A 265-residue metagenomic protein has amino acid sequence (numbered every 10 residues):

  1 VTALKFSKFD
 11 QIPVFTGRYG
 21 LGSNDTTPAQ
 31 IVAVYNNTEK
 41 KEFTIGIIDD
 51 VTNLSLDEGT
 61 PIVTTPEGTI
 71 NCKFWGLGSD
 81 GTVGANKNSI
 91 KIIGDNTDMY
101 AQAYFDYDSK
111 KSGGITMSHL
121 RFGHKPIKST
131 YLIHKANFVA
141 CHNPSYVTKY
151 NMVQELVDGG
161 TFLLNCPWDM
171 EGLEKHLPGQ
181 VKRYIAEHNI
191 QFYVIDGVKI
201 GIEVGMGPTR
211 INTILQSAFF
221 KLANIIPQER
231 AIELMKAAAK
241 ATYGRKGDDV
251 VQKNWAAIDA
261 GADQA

Functional and structural regions predicted by a protein language model:
V1-P13, R18-S23: C-terminal non-catalytic interaction/assembly regions of soluble proteins
V1-S7, G68-G78, T82-A265: Active-site cofactor/cluster-binding pocket
Y19-T26, G197-E203: A short acidic, often aromatic-flanked loop/helix-cap motif at beta-alpha or helix-coil junctions that lines enzyme
G22-N71, V251-A265: Flexible inter-domain linker/hinge segments
